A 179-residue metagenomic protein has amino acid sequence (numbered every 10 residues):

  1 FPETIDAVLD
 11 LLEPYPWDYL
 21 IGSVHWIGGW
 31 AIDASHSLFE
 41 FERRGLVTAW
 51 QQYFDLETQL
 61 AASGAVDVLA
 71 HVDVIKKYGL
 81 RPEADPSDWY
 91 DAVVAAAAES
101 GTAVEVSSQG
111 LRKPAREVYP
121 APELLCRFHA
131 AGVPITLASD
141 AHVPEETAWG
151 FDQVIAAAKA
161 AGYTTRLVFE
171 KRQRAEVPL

Functional and structural regions predicted by a protein language model:
F1-S100: Extended substrate/RNA-proximal surfaces in nucleic-acid metabolism proteins
G29, R81-L179: Charged catalytic cores and adjacent phosphate/nucleic-acid-binding surfaces used for phosphate/nucleic-acid chemistry
